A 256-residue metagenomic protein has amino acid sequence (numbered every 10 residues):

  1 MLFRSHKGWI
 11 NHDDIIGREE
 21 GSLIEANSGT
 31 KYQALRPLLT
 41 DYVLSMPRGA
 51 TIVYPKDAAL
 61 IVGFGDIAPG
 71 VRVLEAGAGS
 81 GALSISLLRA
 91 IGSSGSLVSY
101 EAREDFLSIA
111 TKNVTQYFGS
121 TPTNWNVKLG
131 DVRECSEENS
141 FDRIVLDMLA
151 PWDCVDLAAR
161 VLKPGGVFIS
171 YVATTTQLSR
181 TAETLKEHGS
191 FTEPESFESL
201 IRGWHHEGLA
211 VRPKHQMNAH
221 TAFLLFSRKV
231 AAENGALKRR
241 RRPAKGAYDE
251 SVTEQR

Functional and structural regions predicted by a protein language model:
S45-A59: Conserved SAM-binding loop and adjacent beta-strand
G63-A68, A90, F118, S136 (+1 more regions): Glycine-rich helix-loop-beta junction characteristic of Rossmann-like nucleotide cofactor-binding loops
A68-G79: Conserved class I S-adenosyl-L-methionine
S80-S93, R160: Conserved SAM-binding loop of SAM-dependent methyltransferases across substrates and taxa, primarily the Class I
R89-S96, P164, F191: Conserved S-adenosyl-L-methionine
Y100-P151: S-adenosyl-L-methionine
V155-F223: C-terminal substrate-binding/active-site "lid" region of AdoMet-derived donor-dependent transferases
